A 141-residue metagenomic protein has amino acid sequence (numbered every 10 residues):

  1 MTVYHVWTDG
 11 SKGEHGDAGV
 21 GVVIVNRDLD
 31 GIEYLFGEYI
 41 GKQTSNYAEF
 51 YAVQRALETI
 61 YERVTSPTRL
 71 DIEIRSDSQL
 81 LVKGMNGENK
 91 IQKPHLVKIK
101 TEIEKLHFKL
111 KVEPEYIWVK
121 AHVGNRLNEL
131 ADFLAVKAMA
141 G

Functional and structural regions predicted by a protein language model:
M1-Y47, Y51, R55-Y61, K137: RNase H-like nuclease fold core
S11-D17, Q54-L130, M139: RNase H catalytic domain
V23-I24, K90-K93, L134: Glycine-rich, phosphate-binding/catalytic loops in enzymes
